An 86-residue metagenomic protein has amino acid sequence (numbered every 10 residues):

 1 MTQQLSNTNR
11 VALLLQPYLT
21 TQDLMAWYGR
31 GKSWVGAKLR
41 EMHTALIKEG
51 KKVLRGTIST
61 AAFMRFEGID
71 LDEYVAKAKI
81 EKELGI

Functional and structural regions predicted by a protein language model:
M1-Q16, I47-G50: Short helix->loop/beta-hairpin flanking segments within DNA-binding domains
M1-T2, T21, L39-R40: A short alpha-helix capping/helix-coil boundary motif
Q3-N7, K77, I86: Short recognition helix of helix-turn-helix/winged-helix DNA-binding domains
V11-W34: Polyanion-binding surface elements
Y28-G85: Major-groove DNA-recognition helix of helix-turn-helix-type DNA-binding domains
